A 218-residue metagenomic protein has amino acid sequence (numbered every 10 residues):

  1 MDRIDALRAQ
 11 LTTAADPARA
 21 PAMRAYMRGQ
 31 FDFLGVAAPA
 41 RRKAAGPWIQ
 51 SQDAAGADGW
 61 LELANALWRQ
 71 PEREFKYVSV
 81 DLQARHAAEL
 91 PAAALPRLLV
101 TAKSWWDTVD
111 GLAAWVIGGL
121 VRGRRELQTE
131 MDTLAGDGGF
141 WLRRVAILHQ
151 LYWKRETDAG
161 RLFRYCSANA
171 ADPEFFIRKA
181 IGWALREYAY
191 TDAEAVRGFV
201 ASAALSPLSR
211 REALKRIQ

Functional and structural regions predicted by a protein language model:
M1-Q218: Alpha-helical scaffold domains
